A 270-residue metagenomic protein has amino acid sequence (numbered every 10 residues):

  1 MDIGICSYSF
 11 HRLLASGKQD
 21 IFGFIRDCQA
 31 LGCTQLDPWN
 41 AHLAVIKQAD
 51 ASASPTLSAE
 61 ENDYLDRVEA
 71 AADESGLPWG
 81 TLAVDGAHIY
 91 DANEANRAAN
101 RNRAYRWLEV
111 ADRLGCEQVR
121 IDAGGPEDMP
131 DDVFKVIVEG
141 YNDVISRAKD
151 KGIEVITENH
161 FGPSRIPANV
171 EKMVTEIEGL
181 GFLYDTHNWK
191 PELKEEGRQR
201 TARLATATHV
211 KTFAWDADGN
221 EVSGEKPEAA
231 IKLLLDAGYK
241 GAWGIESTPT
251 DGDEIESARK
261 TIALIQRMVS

Functional and structural regions predicted by a protein language model:
M1-T34, N142-D143, D150, P163-S270: Histidine-acidic metal/acid-base catalytic patches
S9, D37-N40, A83, N159 (+1 more regions): Residue-level recognition of beta-strand->loop/alpha-helix junctions
R12-L13, T56-L57, A95-N96, D132-V133 (+3 more regions): A generic structural signal for short
R12-L14, A44-A49, H88-N93, G125-D131 (+1 more regions): A short acidic, helix-capping loop that chelates divalent metal ions and anchors anionic groups
G32-I46, V155, E178-F182: Extended hydrophobic secondary-structure segments
D37-E69, A123-M129: Glycine-rich, proline-tolerant flexible connector loops at the mouths of alpha/beta enzymes
W39, D85, D122, K211 (+1 more regions): Conserved residues at the C-terminal ends of beta-strands
N62-G181, K190-P191, I255-E256: Active-site acidic/histidine proton-transfer and metal-coordination neighborhood in alpha/beta enzyme cores
